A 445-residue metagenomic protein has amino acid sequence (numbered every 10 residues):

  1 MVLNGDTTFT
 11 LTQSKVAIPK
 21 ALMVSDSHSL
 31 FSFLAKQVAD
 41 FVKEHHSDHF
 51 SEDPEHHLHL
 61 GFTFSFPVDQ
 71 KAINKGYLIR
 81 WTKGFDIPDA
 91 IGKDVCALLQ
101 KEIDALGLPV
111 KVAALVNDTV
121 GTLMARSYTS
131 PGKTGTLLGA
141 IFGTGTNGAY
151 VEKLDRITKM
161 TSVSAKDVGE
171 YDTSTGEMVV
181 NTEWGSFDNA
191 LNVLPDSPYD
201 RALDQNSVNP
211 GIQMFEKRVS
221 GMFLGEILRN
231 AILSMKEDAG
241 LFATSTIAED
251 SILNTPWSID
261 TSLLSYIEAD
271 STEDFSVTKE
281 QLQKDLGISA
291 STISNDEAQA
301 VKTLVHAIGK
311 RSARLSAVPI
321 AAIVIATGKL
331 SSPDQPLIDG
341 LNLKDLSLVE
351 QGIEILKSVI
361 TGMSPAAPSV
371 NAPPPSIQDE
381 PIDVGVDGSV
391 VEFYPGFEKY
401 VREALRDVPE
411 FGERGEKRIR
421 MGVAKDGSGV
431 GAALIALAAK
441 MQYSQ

Functional and structural regions predicted by a protein language model:
M1, S65, T119-V120, A140-G145 (+2 more regions): A short acidic Gly-Thr/Ser loop motif
M1-H56, D104, T129, P198-Q445: ATP-binding/phosphotransfer module of carbohydrate and carboxylate kinases, centering on a glycine-rich
M1-L11, Q70, G132-K133, L137-I157: Gly/Thr-rich phosphate-binding beta-strand-loop-beta motif of the actin/hexokinase/Hsp70
K15-A35, A39, V68-P131, G135-L138 (+2 more regions): Glycine-rich phosphate-binding loop and adjoining helix at the ATP-binding site of ATP-dependent phosphoryl-transfer
D53, D86-I91, K111-V120, G139-F142 (+2 more regions): Active-site nucleophile and cofactor-binding loops and adjacent substrate-binding regions of central metabolic enzymes
E55-H59, V110, G135, P381: A general structural motif
H59-G61, A114, D383-G385: Structural preference for beta-strand elements that scaffold enzyme active sites
G61-T63, G76: Low-complexity, highly charged intrinsically disordered N-terminal segments that act as targeting/localization
